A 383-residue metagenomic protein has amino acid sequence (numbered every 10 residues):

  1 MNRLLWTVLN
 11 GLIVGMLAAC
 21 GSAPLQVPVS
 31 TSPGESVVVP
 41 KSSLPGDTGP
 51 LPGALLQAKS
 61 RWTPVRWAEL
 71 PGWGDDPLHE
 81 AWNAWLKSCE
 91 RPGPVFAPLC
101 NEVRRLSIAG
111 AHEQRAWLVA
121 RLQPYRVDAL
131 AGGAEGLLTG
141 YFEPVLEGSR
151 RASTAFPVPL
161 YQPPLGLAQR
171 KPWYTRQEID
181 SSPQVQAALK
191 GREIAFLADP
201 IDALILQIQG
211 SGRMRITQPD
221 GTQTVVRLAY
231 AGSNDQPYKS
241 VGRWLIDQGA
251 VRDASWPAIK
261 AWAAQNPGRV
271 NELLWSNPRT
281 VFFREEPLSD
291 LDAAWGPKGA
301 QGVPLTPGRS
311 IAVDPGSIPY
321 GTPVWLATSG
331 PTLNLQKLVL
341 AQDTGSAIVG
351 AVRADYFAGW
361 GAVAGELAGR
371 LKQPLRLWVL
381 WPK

Functional and structural regions predicted by a protein language model:
M1-L9: Bacterial N-terminal signal peptides that target proteins for export
I13-V14, G93: Residue-level signal for mature regions of secreted extracellular proteins and peptides
M16-A19: C-terminal motif of bacterial Sec signal peptides marking the signal peptidase cleavage site
G21-L25, G74, E80, D290-K383: C-terminal soluble interaction/assembly domains
Q26-R61: Post-signal peptide N-terminal segment of mature Sec-exported envelope proteins
T48-L51, L56-T63, R192, A261 (+2 more regions): A generic structural signal for ordered alpha-helices
L55, S60-R66, E135, S276 (+4 more regions): Preference for short coil/turn "hinge" residues that link or interrupt alpha-helices
S60-L288, D292, T328: Secretory/export targeting leaders with adjacent low-complexity proregions
